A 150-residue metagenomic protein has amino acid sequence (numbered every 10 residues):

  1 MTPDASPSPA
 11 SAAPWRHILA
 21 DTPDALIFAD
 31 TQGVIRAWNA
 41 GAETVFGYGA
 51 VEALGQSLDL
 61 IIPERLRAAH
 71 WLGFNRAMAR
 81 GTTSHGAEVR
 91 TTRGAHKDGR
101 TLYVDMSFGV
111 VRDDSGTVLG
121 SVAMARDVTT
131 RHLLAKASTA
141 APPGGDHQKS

Functional and structural regions predicted by a protein language model:
T2-S6, T129, K136: Signal-transmission coiled-coil "S-helix"-like helices that couple sensory/receiver modules to catalytic effector
S8-E43, G86, H147-K149: Sensory modules in modular signal-transduction proteins
A13, H132-S150: Sensory-domain boundary/capping and coupling elements
G41-A53, D114: PAS/PAS-like sensory domain cap-loop motif
A50, I62-V104: PAS/LOV-family and closely related PAS-like sensory domains
H96-D98, S107-D113, M124: PAS-family sensory domains and close relatives that share small-molecule sensor folds
R112-S115, H132-L133: Charged alpha-helical signal-transmission linkers that cap and connect PAS-family sensory domains
T117-D127: PAS-family sensory domains
